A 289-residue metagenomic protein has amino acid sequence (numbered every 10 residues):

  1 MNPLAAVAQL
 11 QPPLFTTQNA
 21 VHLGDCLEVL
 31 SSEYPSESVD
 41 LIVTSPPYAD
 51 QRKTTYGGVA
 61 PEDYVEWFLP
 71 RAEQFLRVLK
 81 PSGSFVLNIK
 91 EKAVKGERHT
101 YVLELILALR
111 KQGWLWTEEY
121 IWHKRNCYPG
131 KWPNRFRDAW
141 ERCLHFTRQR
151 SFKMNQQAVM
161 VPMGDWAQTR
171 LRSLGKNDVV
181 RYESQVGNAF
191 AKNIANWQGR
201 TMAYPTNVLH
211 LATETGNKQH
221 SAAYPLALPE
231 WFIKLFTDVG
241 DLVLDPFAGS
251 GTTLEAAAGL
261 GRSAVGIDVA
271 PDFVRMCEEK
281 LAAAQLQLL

Functional and structural regions predicted by a protein language model:
N2-M276, L288: Core catalytic lobe of class I
E279: Residue-level detection of the helix-turn-helix DNA-binding "recognition helix"
A282-L288: Conserved phosphoryl-transfer catalytic core
